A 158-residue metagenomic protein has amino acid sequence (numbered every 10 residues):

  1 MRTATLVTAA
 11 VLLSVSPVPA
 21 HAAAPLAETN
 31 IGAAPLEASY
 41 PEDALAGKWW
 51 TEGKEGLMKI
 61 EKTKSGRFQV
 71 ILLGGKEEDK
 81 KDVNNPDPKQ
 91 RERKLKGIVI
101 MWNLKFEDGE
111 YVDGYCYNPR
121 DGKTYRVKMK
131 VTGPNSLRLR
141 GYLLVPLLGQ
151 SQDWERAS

Functional and structural regions predicted by a protein language model:
M1-V7: Bacterial N-terminal signal peptides that target proteins for export
T8-S16: Bacterial N-terminal signal peptides
V18-A33: Signal peptide processing junction and immediate N-terminal pro/mature segment of secreted/exported proteins
P35-K48: N-terminal helix-cap/turn-to-beta initiation motif at the start of protein domains
A46, E52-R126: Central antiparallel beta-sheet cores of small beta-barrel/beta-sandwich binding domains
T63-S65, K130-P134, E155-A157: A short, sequence-level motif marking secondary-structure junctions
R126-L139, P146: Short, compact, well-ordered microdomains
S136, L143-S158: Edge beta-strand at a domain terminus
